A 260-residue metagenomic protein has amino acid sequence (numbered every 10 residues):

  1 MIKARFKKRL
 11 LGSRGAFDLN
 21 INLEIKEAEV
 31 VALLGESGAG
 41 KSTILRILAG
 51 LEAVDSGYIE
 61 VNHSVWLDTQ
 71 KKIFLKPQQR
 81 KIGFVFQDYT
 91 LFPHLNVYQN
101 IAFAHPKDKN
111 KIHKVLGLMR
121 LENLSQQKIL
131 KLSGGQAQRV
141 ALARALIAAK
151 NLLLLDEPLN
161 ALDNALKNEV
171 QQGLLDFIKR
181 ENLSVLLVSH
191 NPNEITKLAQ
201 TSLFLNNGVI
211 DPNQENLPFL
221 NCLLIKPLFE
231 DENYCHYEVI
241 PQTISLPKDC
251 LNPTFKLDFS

Functional and structural regions predicted by a protein language model:
S64-T69, K109-S125, D176: Conserved ABC ATPase "signature" region
W66-F84: ABC ATPase NBD coupling module
K128-L132, Q136-Q138: Conserved ABC ATPase signature
L142: Hydrophobic anchor residue at the start of the ABC signature
I147-N151: A short, proline-enriched helix->beta-strand linker immediately N-terminal to the Walker B motif in ABC-type P-loop
L153-E157: Catalytic Walker B motif of ABC-type/P-loop ATPase nucleotide-binding domains
N182-V188: Conserved H-loop
